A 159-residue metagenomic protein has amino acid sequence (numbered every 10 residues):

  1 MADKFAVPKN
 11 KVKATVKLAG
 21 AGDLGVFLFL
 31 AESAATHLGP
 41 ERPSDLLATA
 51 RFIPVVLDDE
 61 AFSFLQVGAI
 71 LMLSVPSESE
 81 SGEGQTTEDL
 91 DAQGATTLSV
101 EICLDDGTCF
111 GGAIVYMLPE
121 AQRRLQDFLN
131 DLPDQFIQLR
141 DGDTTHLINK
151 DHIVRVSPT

Functional and structural regions predicted by a protein language model:
M1-T159: Conserved RNA-binding domains used in RNP assembly and mRNA/RNA metabolism
